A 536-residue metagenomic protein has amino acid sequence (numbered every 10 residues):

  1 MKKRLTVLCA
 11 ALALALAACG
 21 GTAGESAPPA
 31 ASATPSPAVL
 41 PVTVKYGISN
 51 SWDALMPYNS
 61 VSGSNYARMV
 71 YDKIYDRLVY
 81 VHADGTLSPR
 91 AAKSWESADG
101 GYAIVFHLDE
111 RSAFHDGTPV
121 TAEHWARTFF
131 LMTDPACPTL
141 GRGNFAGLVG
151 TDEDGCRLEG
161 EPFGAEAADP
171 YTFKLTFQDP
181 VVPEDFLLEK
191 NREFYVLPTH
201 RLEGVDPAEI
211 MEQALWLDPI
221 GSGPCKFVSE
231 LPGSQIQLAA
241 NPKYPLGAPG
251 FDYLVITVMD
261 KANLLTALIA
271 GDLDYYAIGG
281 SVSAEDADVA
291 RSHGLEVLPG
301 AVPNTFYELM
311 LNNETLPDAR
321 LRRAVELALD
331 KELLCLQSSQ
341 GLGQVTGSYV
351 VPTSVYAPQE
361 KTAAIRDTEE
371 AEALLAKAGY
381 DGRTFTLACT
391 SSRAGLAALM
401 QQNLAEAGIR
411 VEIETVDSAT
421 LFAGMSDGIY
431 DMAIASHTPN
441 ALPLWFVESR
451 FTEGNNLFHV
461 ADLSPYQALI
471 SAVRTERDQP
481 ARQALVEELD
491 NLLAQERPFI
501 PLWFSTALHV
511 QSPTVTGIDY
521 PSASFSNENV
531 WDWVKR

Functional and structural regions predicted by a protein language model:
G47-D99, F130, I220-G221: N-terminal lobe/hinge region of extracytoplasmic solute-binding protein
N144-E203: Surface-exposed binding/hinge segments that line and control ligand-binding clefts or catalytic entry sites
D185, V297-V302, E314-S354, L396 (+1 more regions): Periplasmic-binding protein-like
E189-P249, Y253, E369, A373: Gly/Pro-rich hinge or "lid" segments in bacterial periplasmic/extracellular proteins
Q213, N241-A287, R410: Ligand-site clamp/hinge motif
R323, C335, E412-L421, F446-P513 (+1 more regions): Extracytoplasmic/peripheral linker and loop segments enriched in polar/acidic and small residues with frequent Thr/Pro
Q340-K377: Structural transition elements
H509-R536: Long beta-strand-rich cores associated with HINT superfamily self-processing modules
